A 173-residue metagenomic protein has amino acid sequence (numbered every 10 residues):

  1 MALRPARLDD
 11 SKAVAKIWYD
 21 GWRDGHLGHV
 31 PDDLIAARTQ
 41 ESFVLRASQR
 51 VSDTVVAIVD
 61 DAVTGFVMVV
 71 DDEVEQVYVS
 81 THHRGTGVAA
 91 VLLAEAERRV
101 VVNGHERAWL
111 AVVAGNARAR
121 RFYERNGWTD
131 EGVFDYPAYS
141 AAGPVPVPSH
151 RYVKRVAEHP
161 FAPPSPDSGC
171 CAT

Functional and structural regions predicted by a protein language model:
A2-K16: A short beta-loop-alpha structural element at the N-terminal edge of CoA-dependent acyl/N-acetyltransferase catalytic
Y19-L45: Conserved GNAT-fold acetyl-CoA-binding loop/helix
V44-V56, E73: A short helix-loop-beta-strand connector motif used in the catalytic cores of GNAT acetyltransferases and, in some
S52-V67: Conserved beta-hairpin
V70-G85, A90, A111: Conserved acetyl-CoA binding element of GNAT-fold acetyltransferases
G85-R98, R121, R125: Conserved acetyl-CoA-binding loop-helix of GNAT-fold acetyltransferases
V100-A111: Conserved GNAT acetyl-CoA-binding A-motif
W109-A111, E124, T129-R151: Conserved catalytic-core motifs of GNAT/GCN5-like acyltransferases
